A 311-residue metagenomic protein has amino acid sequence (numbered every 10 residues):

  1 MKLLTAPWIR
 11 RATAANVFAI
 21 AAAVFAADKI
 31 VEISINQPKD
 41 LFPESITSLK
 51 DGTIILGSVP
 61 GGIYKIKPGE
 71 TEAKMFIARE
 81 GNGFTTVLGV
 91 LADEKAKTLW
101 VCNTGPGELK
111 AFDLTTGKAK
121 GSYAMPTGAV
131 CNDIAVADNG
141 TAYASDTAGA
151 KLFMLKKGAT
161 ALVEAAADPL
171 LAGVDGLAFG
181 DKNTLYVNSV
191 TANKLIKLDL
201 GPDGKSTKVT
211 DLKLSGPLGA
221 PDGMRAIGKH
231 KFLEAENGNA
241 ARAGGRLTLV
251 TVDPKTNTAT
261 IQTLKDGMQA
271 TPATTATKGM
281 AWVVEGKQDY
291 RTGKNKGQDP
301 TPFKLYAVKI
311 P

Functional and structural regions predicted by a protein language model:
K2-A14: Bacterial N-terminal signal peptides that target proteins for export
I30-Q37, E72-G81, K118-A124, A161-D168 (+2 more regions): A short beta-strand motif characteristic of beta-propeller blades
P38-I54, G81-L99, M125-Y143, A148 (+3 more regions): Beta-rich, blade/repeat-based domains predominating in secreted/periplasmic proteins but also intracellular
L56-K74: Beta-propeller domains
S58-V59, T104, T147-A148, V190 (+2 more regions): Short loop/turn segments immediately following the C-termini of beta-strands
K67-T71, D113-K118, K156-T160, D199-G204 (+2 more regions): Short loop/turn segments that connect beta-strands within beta-propeller blades
E108, F153, K194-I196, R242-T248 (+2 more regions): Structural motif
A273, G279-P311: Blade-level signature of beta-propeller repeat domains, shared across WD40, Kelch, NHL, RCC1 and BNR/Asp-box propellers
